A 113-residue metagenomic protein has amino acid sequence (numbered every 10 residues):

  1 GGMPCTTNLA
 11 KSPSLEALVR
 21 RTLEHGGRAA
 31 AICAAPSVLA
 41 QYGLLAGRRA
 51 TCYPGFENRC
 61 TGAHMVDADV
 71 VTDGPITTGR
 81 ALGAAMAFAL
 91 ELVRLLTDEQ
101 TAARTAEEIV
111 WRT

Functional and structural regions predicted by a protein language model:
G1-T113: Active-site-adjacent pocket-lining segments in enzyme domains
